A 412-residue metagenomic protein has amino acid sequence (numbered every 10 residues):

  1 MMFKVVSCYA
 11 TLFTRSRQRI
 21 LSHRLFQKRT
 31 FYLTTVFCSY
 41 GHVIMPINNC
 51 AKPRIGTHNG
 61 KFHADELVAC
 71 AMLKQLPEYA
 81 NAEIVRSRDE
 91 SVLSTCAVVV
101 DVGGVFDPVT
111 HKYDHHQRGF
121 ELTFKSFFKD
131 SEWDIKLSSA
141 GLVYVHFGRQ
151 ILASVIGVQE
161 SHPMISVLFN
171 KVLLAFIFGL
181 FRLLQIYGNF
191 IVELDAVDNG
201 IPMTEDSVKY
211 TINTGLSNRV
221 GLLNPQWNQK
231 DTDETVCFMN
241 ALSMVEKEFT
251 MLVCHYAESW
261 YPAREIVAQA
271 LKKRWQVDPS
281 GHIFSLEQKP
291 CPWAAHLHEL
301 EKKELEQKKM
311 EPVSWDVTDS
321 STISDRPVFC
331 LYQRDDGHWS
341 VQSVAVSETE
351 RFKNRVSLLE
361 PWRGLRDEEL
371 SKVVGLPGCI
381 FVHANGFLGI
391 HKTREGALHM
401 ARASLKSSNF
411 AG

Functional and structural regions predicted by a protein language model:
F3, C8, H23, F31-P225 (+4 more regions): Replace "Mg2+/Mn2+-dependent" with "divalent metal-dependent
F13: Catalytic cores of phosphodiester-bond-cleaving enzymes
G200-S340, V344: Glycine-rich, Lys/Arg-enriched anion-binding loops that position phosphate/diphosphate groups for phosphoryl
